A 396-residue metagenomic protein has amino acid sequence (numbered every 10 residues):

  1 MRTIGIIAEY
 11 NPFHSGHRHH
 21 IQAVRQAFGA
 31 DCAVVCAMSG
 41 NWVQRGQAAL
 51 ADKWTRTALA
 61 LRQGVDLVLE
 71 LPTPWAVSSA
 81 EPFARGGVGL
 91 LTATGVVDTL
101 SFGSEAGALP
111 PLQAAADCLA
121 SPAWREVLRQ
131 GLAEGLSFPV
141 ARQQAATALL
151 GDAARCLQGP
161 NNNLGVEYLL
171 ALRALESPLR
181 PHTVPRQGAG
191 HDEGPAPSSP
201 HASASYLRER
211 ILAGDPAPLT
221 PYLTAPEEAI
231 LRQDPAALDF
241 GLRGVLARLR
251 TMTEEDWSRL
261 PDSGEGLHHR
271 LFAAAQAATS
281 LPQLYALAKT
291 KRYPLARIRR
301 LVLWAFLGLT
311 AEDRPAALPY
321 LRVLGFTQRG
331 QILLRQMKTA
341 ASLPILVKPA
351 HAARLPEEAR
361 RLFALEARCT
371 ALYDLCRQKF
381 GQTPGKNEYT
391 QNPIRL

Functional and structural regions predicted by a protein language model:
M1-R56: N-terminal catalytic cores of NTP/NDP-binding nucleotidyl/phosphoryl-transfer enzymes
R25, T57-L61, L170-R173, R208: Class I S-adenosyl-L-methionine
A30, G64, G95-V96: Short loop/turn motifs at secondary-structure junctions
D31-C32, D66, L179: A structural micro-motif
A58-P72: A glycine-rich helix N-cap at a beta->alpha junction
L71-L396: Active-site cores that bind ATP or allylic diphosphates and position pyrophosphate for catalysis
